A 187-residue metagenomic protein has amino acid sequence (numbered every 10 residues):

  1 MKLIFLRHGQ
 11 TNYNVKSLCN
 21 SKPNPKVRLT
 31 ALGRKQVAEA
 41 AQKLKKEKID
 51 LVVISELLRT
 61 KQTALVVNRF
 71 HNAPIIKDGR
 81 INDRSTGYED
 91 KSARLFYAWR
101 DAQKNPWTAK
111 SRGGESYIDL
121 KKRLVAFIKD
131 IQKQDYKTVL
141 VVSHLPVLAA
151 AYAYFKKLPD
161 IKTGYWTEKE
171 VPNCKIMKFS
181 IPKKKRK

Functional and structural regions predicted by a protein language model:
K2, R7-A73: Active-site-proximal alpha-helix that buttresses catalytic centers in soluble enzyme cores
L3, D135-P146: Generic beta-sheet signal
T11, V147-L148: Short active-site segment of divalent metal-dependent hydrolases/proteases that encodes the spacing between
P23-L32, G113, T163-E170: A short acidic, glycine-rich active-site loop that binds or catalyzes chemistry on phosphate/adenosine moieties
V27-R28, R69-V125: Phosphate-handling substructures
K45-K48, I131-K137: Glycine-rich phosphate-binding loop signature in dinucleotide/nucleotide-binding domains
I54-S55, K122, V142-S143: Short beta-strand scaffold positions
L158-R186: Domain-level recognition of soluble alpha/beta enzyme cores, biased toward histidine phosphatases/phosphomutases
